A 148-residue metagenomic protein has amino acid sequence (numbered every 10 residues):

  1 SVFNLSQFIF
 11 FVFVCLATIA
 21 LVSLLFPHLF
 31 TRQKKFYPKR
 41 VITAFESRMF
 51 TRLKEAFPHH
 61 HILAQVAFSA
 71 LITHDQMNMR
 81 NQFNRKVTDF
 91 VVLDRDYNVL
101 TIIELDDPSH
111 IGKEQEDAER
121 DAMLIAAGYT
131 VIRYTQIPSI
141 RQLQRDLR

Functional and structural regions predicted by a protein language model:
F3-C15, I19-S23, G128-R148: Basic, glycine-rich
L5, R52, H60, T88 (+2 more regions): Functionally constrained cores in energy, signaling, and assembly domains
S6-Q76: Solvent-exposed, charged helical/coil patches that constitute nucleic-acid or partner-interaction surfaces
T43-A44, N81, Q115: Conserved phosphate-coordination/catalytic loops
K54-A56, H60, Q82, M123-A126: A generic structural signal for short, solvent-exposed coil/turn residues that cap or connect secondary-structure
A64-L100: Active-site metal-binding core of divalent-cation-utilizing nuclease and nuclease-like domains
T88-V91, R95-D146: Basic, amphipathic alpha-helical patches used to engage nucleic acids or provide basic targeting signals, exemplified
